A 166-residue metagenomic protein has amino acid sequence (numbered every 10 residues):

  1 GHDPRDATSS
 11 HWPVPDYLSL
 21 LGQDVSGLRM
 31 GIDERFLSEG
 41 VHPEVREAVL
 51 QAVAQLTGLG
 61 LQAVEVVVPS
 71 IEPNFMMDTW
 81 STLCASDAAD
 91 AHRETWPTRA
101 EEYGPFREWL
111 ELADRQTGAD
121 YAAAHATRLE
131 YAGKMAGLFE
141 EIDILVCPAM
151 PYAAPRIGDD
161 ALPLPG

Functional and structural regions predicted by a protein language model:
G1-E47: A short helix-breaking turn/cap at a secondary-structure junction
T8-W12, D78-L83, A123, A154-G166: Short, surface-exposed loop/helix-turn segments at secondary-structure junctions that function as lids/hinges flanking
L18, P43-P69, H92-T98, Y121-I142: Acyltransferase
S19-D33, T82-A136, I157: Short helix-loop capping/hinge segments that flank enzyme active sites or metal/cofactor-binding pockets
L37-V41, E72-P73, A153-R156: Flexible loop/turn segments at secondary-structure boundaries
L61-W80, E108-L112: Short connector loops at secondary-structure junctions
M150: Short glycine-/small-residue-rich Rossmann-like dinucleotide-binding loops
